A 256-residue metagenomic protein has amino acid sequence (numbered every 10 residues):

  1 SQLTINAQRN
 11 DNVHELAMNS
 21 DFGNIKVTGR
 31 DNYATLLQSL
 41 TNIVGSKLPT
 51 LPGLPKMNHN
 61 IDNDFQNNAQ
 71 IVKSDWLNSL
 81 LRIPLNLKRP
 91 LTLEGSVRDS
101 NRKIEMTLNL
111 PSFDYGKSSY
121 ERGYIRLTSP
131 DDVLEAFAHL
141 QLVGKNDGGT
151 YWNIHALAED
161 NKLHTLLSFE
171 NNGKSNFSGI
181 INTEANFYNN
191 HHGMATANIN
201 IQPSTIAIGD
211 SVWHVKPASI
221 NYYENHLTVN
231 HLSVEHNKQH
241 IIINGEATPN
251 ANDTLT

Functional and structural regions predicted by a protein language model:
S1-T256: Interface amphipathic segments
